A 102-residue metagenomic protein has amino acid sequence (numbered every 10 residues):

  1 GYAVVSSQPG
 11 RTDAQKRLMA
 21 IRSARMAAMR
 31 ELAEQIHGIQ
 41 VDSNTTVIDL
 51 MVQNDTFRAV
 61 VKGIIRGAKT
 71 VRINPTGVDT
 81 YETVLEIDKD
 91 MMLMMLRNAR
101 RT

Functional and structural regions predicted by a protein language model:
G1-T102: Domain-level marker for long, solvent-exposed, non-transmembrane regions
